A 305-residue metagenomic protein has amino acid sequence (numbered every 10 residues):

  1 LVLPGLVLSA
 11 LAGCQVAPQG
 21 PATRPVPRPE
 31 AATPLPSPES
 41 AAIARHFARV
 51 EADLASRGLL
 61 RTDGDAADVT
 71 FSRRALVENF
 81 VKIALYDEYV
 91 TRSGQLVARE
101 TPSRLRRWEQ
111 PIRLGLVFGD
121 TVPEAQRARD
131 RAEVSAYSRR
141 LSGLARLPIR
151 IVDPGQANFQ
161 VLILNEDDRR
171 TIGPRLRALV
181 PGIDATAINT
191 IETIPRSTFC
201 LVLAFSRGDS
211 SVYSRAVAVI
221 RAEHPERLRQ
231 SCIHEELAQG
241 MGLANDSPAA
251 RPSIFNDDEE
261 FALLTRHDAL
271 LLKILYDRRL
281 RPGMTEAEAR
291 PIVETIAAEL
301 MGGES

Functional and structural regions predicted by a protein language model:
L1-Q156, N165-A178, A185-T186, E286 (+2 more regions): N-terminal low-structure segments adjacent to metalloprotease catalytic domains across cellular compartments
V16-A67, L179-I183, I188-L228, A244-S305: Metalloprotease/metallohydrolase-associated module, dominated by Zn2+-dependent proteases
P102, V122-R129, R221, P225-R229 (+1 more regions): Conserved aromatic-histidine-acidic binding/catalytic patches
W108-Q110, V219, Q239: Long, low-complexity hydrophobic alpha-helices enriched in A/L/V/I and glycine
R113-L116, Q160-V161, V217-V219: Structural recognition of the beta-strand scaffold that forms the well-ordered cores of secreted hydrolase catalytic
V117-T121, Q156, L164-D168, R221-P225 (+2 more regions): Solvent-exposed coil/turn segments that connect beta secondary-structure elements in extracytoplasmic/periplasmic
I151-I163, F255-E260: Beta-rich nucleic-acid/ligand-interaction surfaces
S231-A244: Active-site recognition of the HExxH zinc-binding catalytic motif
